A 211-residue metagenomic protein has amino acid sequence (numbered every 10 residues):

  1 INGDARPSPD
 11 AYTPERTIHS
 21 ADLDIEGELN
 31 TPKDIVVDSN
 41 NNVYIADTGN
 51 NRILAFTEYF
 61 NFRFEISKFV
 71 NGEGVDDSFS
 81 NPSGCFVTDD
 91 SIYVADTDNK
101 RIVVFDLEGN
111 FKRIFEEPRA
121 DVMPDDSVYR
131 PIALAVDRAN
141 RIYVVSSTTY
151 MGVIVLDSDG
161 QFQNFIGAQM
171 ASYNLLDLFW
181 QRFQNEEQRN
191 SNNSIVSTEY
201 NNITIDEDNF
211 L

Functional and structural regions predicted by a protein language model:
I1-L211: Eukaryotic scaffold repeat domains enriched in small/polar residues
